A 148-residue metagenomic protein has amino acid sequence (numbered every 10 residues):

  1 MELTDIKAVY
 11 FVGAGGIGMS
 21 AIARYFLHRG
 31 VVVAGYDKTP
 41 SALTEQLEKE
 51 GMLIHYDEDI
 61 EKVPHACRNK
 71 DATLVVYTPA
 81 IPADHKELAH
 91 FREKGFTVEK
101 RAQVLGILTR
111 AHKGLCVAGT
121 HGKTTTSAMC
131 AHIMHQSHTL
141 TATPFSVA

Functional and structural regions predicted by a protein language model:
M1-L53, K70-V75, K94-F96: ATP-dependent carboxylate-amine ligase
Y10, E58, H121-G122: Histidine-centered active-site/metal-ligand motif
Y25, K62-C67, P79-A148: Phosphate-binding loop of NTP-binding sites
K38-T39, D59, Q103-V104: Short, ordered loop/turn segments at secondary-structure junctions
L53-K70: Short acidic low-complexity segments
